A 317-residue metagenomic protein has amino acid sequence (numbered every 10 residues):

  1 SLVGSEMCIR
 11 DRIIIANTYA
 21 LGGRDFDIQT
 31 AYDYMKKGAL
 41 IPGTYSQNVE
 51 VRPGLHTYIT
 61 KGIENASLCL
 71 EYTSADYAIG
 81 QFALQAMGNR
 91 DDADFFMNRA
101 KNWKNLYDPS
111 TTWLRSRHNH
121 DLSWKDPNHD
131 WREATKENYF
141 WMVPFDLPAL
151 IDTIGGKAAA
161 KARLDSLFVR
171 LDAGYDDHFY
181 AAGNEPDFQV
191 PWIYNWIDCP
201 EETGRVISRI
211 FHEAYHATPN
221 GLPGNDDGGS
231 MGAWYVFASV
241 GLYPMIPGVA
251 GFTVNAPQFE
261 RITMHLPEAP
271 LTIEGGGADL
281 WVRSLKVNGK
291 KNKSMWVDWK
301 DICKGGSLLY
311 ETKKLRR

Functional and structural regions predicted by a protein language model:
L2-I9: Short, small-residue-biased leader/transition segments that mark boundaries at the very start of proteins
I9-R12, Y19-P270, M295, K300-L309: Active-site core of glycosidic bond-cleaving carbohydrate-active enzymes
G276-R317: C-terminal beta-sandwich/jelly-roll accessory domains of carbohydrate-active enzymes
